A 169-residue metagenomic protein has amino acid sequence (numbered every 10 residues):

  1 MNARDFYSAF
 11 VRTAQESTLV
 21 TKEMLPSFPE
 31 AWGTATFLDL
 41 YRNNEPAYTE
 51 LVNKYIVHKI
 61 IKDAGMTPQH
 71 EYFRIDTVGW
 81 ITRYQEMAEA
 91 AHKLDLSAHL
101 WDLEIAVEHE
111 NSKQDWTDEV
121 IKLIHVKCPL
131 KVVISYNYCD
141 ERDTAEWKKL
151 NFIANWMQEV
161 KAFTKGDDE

Functional and structural regions predicted by a protein language model:
M1-I75, W80-Q85: Acidic-basic catalytic patches of nuclease active cores, encompassing PD-(D/E)XK and other metal-cofactor nuclease
T67-P68, L94-S97, I121-K122: Short, flexible, glycine/charge-rich loop motifs used to bind or transfer phosphoryl groups or to couple energy/partner
T77, W101-N111, L123: Conserved catalytic cores of phosphodiester-cleaving nucleases, focusing on short active-site segments
A88-E89, N111-I124, E141-F152: Active-site-adjacent loop/helix micro-motif of nuclease/hydrolase catalytic cores
A90-I105: Intrinsically disordered, low-complexity regulatory segments enriched in Ser/Thr/Pro and charged residues
L130-Y136: Short hydrophobic alpha-helical runs that function as membrane-insertion/retention elements
C139-E169: Domain-level recognition of nuclease-like catalytic cores that cleave nucleotide substrates
